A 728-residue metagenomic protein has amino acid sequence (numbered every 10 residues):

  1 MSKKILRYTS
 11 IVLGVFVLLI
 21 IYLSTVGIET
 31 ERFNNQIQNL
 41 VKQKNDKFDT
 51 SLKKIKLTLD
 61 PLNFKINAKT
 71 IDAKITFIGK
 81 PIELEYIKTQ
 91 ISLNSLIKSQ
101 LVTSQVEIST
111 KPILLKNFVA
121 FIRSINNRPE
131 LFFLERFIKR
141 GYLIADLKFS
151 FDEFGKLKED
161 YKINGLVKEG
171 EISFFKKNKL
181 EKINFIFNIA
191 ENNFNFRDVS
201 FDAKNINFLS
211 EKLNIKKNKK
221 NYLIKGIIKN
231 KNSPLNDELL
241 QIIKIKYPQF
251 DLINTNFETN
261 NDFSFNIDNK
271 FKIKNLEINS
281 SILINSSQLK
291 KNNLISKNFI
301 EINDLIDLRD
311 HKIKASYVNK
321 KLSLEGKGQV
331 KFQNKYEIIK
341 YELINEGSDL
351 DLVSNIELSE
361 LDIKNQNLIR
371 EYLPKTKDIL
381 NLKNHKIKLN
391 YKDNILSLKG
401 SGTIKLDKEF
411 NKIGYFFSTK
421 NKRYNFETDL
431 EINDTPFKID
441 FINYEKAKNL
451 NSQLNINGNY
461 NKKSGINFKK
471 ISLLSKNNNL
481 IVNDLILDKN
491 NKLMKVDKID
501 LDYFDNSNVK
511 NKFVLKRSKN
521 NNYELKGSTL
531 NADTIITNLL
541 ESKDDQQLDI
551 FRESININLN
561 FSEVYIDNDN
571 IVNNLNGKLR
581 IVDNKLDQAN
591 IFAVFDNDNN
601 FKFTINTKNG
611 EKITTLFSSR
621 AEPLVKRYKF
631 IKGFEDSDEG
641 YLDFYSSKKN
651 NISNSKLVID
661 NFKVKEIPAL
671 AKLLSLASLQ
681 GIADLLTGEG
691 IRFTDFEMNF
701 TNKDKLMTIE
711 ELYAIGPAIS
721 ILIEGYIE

Functional and structural regions predicted by a protein language model:
K3-I11, T30-K65, I71, K88-M707 (+2 more regions): Membrane-proximal interfacial segments on either side of biological membranes
F16-N34: Membrane-interface motif at the C-terminal end of an N-terminal transmembrane signal
G79: Aromatic- and Lys/Arg-enriched surface recognition patch
